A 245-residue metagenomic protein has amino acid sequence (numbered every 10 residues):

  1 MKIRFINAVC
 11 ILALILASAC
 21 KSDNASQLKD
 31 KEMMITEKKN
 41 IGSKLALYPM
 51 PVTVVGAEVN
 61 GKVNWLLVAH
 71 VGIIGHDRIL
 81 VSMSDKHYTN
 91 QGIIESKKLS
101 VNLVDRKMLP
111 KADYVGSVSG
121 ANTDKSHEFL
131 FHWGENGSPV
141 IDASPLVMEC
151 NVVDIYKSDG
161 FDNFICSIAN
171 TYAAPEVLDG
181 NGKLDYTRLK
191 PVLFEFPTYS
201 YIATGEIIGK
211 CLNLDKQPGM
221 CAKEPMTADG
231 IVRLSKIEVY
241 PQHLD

Functional and structural regions predicted by a protein language model:
R4-I11: Sec-dependent signal peptide recognition, specifically the positively charged N-region followed immediately by
L16-A19: C-terminal motif of bacterial Sec signal peptides marking the signal peptidase cleavage site
K21-N24: Sec-dependent signal peptide cleavage junction
S26-D245: Basic, polyanion-binding surface patches
